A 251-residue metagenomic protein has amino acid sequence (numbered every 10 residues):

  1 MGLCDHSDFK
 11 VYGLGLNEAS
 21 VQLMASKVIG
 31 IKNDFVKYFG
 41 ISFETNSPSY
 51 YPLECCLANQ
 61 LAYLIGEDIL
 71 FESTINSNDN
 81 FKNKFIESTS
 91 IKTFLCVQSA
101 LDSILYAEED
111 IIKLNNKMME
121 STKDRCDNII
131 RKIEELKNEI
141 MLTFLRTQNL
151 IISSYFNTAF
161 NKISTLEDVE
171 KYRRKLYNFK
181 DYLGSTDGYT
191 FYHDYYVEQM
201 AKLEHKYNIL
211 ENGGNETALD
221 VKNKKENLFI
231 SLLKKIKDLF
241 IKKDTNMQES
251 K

Functional and structural regions predicted by a protein language model:
M1: Short alpha-helix carrying the canonical HExxH Zn2+-binding catalytic motif
C4-L53: Post-HExxH zinc-binding segment in Zn-dependent metallohydrolases
V21, G213, K224, L228-K251: Non-Sec secretion/translocation targeting segments of pathogen effectors
E44-I209, G213-N215: Pan-zinc metallopeptidase signature
